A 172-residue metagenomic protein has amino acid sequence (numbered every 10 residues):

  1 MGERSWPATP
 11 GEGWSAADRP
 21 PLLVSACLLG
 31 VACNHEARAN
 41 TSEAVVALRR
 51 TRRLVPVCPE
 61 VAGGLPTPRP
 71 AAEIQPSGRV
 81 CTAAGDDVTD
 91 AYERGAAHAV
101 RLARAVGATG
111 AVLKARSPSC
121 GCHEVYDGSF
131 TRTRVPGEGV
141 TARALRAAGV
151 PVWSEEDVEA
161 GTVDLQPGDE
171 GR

Functional and structural regions predicted by a protein language model:
G2-E12, A17, A62, P70-I74 (+2 more regions): Divalent-metal-activated hydrolytic enzyme cores
P21-C27, P56: Short, hydrophobic/glycine-enriched beta-strand segments
C27, K114-S117, D157: Short, well-ordered beta-to-alpha junction loops that form the rim of enzyme active sites and present histidine/acidic
G30-A37: Short N-terminal binding/cap micro-motifs at the start of the first secondary-structure element
N40-C81: Short, surface-exposed acidic-centric catalytic microdomains
V106: Active-site charged/polar residues at nucleotide-handling catalytic sites that mediate phosphoryl, nucleotidyl
T109: Short acidic/polar active-site loop segments enriched in Thr and Asp
V112-F130: Internal, conserved structured core segments that host functional sites
